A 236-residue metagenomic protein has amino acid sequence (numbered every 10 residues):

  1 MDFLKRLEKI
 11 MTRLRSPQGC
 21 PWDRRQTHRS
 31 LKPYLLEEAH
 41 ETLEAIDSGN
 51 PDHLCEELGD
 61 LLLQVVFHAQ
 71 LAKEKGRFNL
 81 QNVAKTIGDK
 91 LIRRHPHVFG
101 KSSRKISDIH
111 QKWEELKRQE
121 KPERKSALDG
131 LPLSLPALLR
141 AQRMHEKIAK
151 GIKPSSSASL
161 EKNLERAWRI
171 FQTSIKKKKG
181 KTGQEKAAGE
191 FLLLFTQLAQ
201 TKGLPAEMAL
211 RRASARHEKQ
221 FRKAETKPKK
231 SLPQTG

Functional and structural regions predicted by a protein language model:
M1-E57, L63-G236: Flexible "arm" and connector segments at domain edges
